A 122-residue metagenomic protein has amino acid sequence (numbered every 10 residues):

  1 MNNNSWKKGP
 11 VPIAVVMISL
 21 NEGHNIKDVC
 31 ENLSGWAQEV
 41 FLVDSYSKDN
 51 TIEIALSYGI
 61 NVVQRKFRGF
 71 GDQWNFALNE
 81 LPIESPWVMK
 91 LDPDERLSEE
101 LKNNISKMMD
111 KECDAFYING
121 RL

Functional and structural regions predicted by a protein language model:
M1-N32: N-proximal low-complexity "stem/linker" segments adjacent to membrane-targeting elements
P12, Q38-E39: Residues at the starts of beta-strands that form the adenosine-phosphate
N32, D44-E53: A conserved acidic beta->alpha catalytic loop
W36, S57-G59: Short, structured coil segments at secondary-structure junctions
K66-Q73: A short, glycine-/small-residue-rich helix N-cap motif at loop->alpha-helix starts within glycosyltransferase
N75-W87: Active-site nucleotide-sugar/metal-binding loop of Leloir-type enzymes
P86, R96-L122: Conserved donor NDP-sugar-binding/catalytic core segment of glycosyltransferases
